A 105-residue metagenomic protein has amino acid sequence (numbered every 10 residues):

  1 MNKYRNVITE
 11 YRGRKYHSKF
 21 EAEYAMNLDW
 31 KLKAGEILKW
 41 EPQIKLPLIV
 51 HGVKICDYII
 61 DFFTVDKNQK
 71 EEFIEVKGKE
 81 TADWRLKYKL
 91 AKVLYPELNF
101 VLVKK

Functional and structural regions predicted by a protein language model:
M1-K105: Electrostatic, structured charged patches in enzyme active sites and in nucleic-acid/phosphate-binding
